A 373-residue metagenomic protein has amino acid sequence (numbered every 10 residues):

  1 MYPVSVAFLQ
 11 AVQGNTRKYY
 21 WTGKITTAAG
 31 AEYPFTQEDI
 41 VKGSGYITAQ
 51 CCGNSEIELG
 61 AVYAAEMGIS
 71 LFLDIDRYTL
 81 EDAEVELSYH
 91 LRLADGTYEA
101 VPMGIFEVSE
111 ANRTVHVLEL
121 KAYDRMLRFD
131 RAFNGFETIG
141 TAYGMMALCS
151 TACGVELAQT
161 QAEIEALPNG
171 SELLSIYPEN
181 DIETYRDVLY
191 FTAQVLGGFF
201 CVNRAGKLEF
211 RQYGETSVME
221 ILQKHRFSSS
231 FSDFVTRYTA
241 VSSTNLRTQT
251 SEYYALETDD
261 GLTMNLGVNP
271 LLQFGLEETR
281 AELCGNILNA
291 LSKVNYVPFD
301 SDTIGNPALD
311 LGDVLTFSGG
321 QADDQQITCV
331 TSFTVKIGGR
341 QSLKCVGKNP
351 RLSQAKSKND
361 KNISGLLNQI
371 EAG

Functional and structural regions predicted by a protein language model:
M1-E137, Y177-E179, D187-G197, V202 (+2 more regions): Assembly/oligomerization scaffold segments
M1-F35, L120-A122, E209, S217-N269 (+1 more regions): Acidic, low-complexity/disordered segments
R17, F35-D39, E81, T141 (+4 more regions): Short amphipathic alpha-helical segments
D95-Y98, N112-S232: Charged- and aromatic-enriched interaction segments used to assemble and dock large macromolecular complexes
L272: Single, function-defining residue in the core of a domain
L276-L283, S292, G320, V335-G338: Hydrophobic alpha-helix feature that most strongly marks membrane-spanning transmembrane helices and their immediate
L283-C284, T328: Repetitive beta-architecture junctions, highlighting loop-to-beta-strand starts across blade-like repeats
